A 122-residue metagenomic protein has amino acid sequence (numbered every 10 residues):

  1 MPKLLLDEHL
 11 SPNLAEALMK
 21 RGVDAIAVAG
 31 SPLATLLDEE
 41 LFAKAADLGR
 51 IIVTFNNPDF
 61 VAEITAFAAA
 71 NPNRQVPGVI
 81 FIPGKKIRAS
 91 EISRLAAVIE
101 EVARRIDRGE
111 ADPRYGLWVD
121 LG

Functional and structural regions predicted by a protein language model:
M1-E8, P12, A17-K20, L33 (+2 more regions): Acidic, PIN/NYN-like endoribonuclease modules and their adjacent C-terminal/linker elements
V23-D24, L48: Short, surface-exposed connector motifs at secondary-structure boundaries
D24-L36: Conserved BB-loop
A25, F42-A43: Short hydrophobic/aromatic segments of transmembrane alpha-helices and their interfaces
D38, A46-I64: Acidic, metal-binding active-site segment of PIN/NYN-like and related structure-specific nucleases
